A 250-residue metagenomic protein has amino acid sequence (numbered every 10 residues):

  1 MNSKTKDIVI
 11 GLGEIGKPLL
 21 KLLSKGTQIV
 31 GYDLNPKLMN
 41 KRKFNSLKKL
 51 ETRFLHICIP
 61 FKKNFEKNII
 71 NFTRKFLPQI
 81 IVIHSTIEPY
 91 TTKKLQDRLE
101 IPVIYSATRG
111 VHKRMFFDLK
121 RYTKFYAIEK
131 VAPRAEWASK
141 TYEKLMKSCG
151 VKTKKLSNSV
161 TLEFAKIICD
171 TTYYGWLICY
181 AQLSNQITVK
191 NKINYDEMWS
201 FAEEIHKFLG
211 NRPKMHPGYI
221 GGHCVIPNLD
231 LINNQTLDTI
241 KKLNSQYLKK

Functional and structural regions predicted by a protein language model:
M1-K49, F54: NAD(P)+-binding Rossmann beta1-loop-alpha1 motif at the extreme N-terminus of oxidoreductases
L12, D33-L34, C58-F61, H84-T86 (+1 more regions): Structural motif
Y32-L34, S46-K49, I104-T108, L156-S159 (+2 more regions): Conserved beta-strand termini and adjacent loop/short-helix elements that scaffold enzyme active sites in alpha/beta
N35, R42-I80: Rossmann-like NAD(P)-binding element
I69, P78-I80, T86-V160, I232: Rossmann-fold dinucleotide-binding core
V160-F164, Y174-G175, C179-K250: Interdomain hinge/lid region at the active-site interface of Rossmann-like NAD(P)-dependent oxidoreductases
